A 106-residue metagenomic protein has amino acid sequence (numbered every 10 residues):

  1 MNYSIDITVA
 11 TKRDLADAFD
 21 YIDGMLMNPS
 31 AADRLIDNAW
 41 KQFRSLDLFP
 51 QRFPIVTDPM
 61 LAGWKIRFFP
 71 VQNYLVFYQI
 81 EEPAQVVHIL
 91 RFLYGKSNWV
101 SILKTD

Functional and structural regions predicted by a protein language model:
M1-N38: Arg/Lys-rich, positively charged N-terminal/basic patches that mediate binding to nucleic acids
L15, L46, L90-L93: Generic leucine side-chain signal with a strong bias for well-ordered alpha-helical environments
D23-M27, Q51, D58: Short, flexible helix-adjacent loops and helix caps
W40-D47: Compact soluble domain cores
K41, R52-E82: Basic/aromatic recognition patch in beta-strand/loop cores that engages polyanionic ligands
V71-D106: Enriched for short, Lys/Arg-rich terminal
